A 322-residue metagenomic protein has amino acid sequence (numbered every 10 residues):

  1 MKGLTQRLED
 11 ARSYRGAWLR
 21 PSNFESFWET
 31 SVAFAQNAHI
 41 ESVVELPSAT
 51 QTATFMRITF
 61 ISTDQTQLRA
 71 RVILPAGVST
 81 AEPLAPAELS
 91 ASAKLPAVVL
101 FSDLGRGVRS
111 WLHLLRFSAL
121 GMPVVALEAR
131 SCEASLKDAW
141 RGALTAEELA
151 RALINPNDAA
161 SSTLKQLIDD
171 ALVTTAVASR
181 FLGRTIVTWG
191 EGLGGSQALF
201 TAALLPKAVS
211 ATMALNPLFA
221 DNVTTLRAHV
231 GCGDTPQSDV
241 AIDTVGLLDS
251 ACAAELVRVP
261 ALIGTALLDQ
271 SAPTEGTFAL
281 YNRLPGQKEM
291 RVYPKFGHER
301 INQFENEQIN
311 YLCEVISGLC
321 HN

Functional and structural regions predicted by a protein language model:
M1-A53, A87-S90, H321-N322: N-terminal targeting or regulatory segments adjacent to alpha/beta-hydrolase or S9 domains
A70-L74, E82-E88, S92-L104: Short beta-strand element of the alpha/beta-hydrolase
R109, L114-R116, P123-I168: Cap/lid segment of the alpha/beta-hydrolase catalytic domain
T163, E191-Q197: Active-site loop->helix "elbow" adjoining a glycine-rich segment at hydrolase catalytic centers
F181-G192: Alpha/beta-hydrolase fold nucleophile elbow
G195-D243, V292, R300-Q303: Hydrolase active-site cap/lid region
V223-R283: The feature captures the conserved acid-bearing segment of alpha/beta-hydrolase catalytic domains
F278-N322: C-terminal catalytic histidine-bearing segment of alpha/beta-hydrolase fold enzymes
